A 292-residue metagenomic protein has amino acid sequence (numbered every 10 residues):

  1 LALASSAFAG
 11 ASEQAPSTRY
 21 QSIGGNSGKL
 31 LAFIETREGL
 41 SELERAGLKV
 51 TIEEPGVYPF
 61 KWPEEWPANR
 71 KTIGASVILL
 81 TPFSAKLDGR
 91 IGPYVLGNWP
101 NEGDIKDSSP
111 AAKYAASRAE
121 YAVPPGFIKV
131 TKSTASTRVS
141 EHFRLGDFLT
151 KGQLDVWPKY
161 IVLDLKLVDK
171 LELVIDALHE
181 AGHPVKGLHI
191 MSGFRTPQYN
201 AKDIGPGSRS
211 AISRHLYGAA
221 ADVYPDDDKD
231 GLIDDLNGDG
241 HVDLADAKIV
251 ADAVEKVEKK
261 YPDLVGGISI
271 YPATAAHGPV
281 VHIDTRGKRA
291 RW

Functional and structural regions predicted by a protein language model:
A4-S6: N-terminal signal peptide c-region/cleavage motif recognized by signal peptidases
G10-P93: Beta-strand-enriched, solvent-exposed domains that form extended recognition/catalytic surfaces
L87-A115: Compositionally biased low-complexity segments at domain edges in trafficked proteins and select soluble regulators
K113-F127, T131: Juxtamembrane and targeting peptides
F127-V185: Active-site acidic/histidine clusters and adjacent loop/turn architecture that either coordinate catalytic ions
E141, G146-F148, I190-R195, D226 (+2 more regions): Active-site-proximal beta-strand/loop segments in catalytic clefts of secreted hydrolases
E172-P206: Extended, low-complexity, intrinsically disordered C-terminal regulatory tails of eukaryotic serine/threonine kinases
S210-W292: Catalytic cores and adjacent binding grooves of peptidoglycan-active enzymes
